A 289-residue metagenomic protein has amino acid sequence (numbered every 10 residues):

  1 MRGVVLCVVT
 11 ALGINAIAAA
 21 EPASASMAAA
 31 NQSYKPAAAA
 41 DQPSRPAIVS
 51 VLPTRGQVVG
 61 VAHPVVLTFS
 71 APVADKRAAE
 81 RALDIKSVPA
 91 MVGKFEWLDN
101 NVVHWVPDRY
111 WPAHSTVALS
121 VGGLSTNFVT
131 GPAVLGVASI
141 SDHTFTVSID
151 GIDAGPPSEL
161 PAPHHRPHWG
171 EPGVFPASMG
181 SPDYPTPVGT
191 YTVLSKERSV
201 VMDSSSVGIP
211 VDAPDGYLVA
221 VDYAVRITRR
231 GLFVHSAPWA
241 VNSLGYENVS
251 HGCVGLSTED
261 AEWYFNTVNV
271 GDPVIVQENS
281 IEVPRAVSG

Functional and structural regions predicted by a protein language model:
R2-C7, I14-A16, E21-L135: Acidic, low-complexity Ser/Thr/Gly/Pro-rich repeat segments typical of extracellular/periplasmic and surface-exposed
V61-V65, M91, N101-V103, P107 (+10 more regions): Envelope-exposed proteins and targeting segments
S70-A74, V88, L98-N100, D108-Y110 (+8 more regions): Solvent-exposed coil/turn segments that connect beta secondary-structure elements in extracytoplasmic/periplasmic
V117, S158-E159, S205-S206: Short, solvent-exposed loop/turn and secondary-structure capping segments
V134-L135, W169-G170, P185-V188, V200-G289: Exported/periplasmic cell-wall-interacting domains
I140-S178: Compositionally biased low-complexity segments at domain edges in trafficked proteins and select soluble regulators
